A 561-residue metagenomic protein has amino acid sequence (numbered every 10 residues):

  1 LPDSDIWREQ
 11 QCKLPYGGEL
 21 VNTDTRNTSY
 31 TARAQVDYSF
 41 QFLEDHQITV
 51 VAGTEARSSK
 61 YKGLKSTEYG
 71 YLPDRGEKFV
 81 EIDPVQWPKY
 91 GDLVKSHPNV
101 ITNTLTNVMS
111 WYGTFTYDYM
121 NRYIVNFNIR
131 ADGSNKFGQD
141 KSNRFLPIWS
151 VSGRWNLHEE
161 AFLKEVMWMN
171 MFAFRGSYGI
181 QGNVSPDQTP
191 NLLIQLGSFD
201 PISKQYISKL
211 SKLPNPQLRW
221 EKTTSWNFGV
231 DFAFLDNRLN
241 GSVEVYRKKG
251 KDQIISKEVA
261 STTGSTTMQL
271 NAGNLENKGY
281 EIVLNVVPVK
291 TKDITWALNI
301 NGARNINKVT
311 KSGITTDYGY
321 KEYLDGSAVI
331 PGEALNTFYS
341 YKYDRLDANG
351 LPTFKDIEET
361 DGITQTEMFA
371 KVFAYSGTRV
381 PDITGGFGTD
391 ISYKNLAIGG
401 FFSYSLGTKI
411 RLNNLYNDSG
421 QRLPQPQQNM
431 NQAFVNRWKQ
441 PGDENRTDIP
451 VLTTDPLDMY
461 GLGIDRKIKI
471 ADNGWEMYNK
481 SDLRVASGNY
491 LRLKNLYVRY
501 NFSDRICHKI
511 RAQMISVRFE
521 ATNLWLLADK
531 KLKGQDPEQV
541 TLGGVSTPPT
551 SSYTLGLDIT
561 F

Functional and structural regions predicted by a protein language model:
L1, C12-E333, E476, K480-F561: Extracellular/periplasmic, surface-exposed regions of secreted and cell-surface proteins
L1-E19, F127, T364-T366, Y375-V380 (+1 more regions): Extended hydrophobic/aromatic-rich secondary-structure runs
V51, K60-K62, S185, Y339 (+2 more regions): Short helix/loop capping segments that flank catalytic or ligand/cofactor-binding pockets
K65-L72, L270, Y280, V287-R379 (+1 more regions): Conserved small-residue
Y117, E359, I391: Short aromatic-centered micro-motifs
M167, K308, I363, S392-E476 (+2 more regions): C-terminal beta-signal and adjacent terminal beta-strands/loops of Gram-negative outer-membrane beta-barrel proteins
D382-G407, D482-D504: C-terminal substrate/ligand-recognition segments
